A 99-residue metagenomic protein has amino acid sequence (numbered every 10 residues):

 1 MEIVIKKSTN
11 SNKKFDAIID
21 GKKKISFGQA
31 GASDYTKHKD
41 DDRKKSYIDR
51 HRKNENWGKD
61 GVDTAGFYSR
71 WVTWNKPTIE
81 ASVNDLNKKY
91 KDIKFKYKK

Functional and structural regions predicted by a protein language model:
M1-K99: Arg/Lys-rich, low-complexity, intrinsically disordered basic segments
